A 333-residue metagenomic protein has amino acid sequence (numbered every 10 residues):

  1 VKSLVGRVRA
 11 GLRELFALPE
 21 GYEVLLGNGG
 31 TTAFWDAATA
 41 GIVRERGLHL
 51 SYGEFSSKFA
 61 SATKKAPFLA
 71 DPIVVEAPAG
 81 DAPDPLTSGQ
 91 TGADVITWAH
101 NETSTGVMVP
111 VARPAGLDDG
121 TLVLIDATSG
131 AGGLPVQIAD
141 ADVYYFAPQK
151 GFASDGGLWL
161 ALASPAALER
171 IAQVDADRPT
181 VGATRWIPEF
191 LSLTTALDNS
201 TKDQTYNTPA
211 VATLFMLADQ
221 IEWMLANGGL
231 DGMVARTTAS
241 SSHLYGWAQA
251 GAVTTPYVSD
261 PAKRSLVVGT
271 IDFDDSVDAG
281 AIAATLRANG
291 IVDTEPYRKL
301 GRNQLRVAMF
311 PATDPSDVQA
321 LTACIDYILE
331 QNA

Functional and structural regions predicted by a protein language model:
V1-A37, S61-A62: Conserved N-terminal alpha-helix of the aminotransferase class I/II PLP-enzyme fold
A33-D94: PLP-dependent aminotransferase-like
A77-G132, V143, G151: Active-site phosphate-binding strand-loop segment of PLP-dependent enzymes
I138-Q149, W159: Conserved active-site segment immediately N-terminal to the catalytic lysine that forms the internal aldimine
F152-T238, S242-Y245: Active-site C-terminal subdomain of aminotransferase-like
T255-T285: Conserved PLP-binding catalytic core of the aspartate aminotransferase-like
K299, N303-A333: PLP-dependent enzyme catalytic core of the Aspartate aminotransferase-like
